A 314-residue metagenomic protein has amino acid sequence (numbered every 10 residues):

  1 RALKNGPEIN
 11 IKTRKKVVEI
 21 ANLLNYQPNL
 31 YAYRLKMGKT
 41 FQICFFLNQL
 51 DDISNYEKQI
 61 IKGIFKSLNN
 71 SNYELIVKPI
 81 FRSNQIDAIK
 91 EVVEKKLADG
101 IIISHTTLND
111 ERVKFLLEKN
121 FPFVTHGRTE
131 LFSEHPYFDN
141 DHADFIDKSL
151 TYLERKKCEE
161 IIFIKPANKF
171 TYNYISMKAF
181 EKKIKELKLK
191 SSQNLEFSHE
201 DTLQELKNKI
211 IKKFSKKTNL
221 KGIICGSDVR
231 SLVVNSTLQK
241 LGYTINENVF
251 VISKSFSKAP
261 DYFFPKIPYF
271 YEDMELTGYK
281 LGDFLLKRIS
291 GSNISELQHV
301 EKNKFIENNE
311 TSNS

Functional and structural regions predicted by a protein language model:
R1-G38: N-terminal helix-turn-helix DNA-binding module of bacterial transcription factors
L24-I89: Amphipathic helical "hinge" segments at domain boundaries
L68-P79, S133, E181-E205: Short beta-strand elements in bilobed, periplasmic/extracellular small-molecule ligand-binding domains
A98-S104, I162-K165, E196, N219-R230 (+1 more regions): Periplasmic-binding protein-like
S104-F145, V229, S255-I267: Flexible loop/hinge segments that line or gate small-molecule binding clefts
F138-F163, K178, L203-F214, S231 (+1 more regions): Hydrophobic alpha-helical segments within soluble ligand-binding/sensing domains
S149-K188, N293, L297-S312: An alpha-beta-alpha
K213-S314: Flexible loop/turn connectors
